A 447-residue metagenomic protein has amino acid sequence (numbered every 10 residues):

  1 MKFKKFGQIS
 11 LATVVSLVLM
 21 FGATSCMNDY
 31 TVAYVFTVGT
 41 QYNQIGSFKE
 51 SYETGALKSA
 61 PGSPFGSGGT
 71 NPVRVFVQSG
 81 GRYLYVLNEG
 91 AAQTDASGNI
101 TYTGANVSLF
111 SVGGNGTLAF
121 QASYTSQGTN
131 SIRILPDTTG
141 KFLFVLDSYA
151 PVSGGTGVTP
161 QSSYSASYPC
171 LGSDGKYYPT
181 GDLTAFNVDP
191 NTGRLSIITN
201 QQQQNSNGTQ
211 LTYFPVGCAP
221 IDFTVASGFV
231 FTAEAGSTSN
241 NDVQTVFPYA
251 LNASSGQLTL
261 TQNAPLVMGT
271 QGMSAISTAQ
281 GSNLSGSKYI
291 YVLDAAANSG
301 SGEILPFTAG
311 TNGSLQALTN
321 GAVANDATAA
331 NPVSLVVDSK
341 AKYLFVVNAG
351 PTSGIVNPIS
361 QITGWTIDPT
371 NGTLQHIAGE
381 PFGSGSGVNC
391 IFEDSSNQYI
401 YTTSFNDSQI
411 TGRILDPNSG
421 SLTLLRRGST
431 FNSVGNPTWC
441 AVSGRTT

Functional and structural regions predicted by a protein language model:
M1-F6: N-terminal secretory signal peptides that target proteins for export/translocation
S10-G22: Bacterial N-terminal signal peptides
A23-T447: Predominantly soluble domains enriched in secretory-pathway, periplasmic, or organellar proteins
